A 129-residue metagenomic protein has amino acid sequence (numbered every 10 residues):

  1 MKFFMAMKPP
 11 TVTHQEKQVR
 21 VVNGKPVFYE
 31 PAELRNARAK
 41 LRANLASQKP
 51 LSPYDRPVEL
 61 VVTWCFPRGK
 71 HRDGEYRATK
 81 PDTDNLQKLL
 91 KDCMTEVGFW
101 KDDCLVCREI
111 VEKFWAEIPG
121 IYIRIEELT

Functional and structural regions predicted by a protein language model:
M1-T129: Acidic, proline/glycine-enriched N-terminal capping motif
